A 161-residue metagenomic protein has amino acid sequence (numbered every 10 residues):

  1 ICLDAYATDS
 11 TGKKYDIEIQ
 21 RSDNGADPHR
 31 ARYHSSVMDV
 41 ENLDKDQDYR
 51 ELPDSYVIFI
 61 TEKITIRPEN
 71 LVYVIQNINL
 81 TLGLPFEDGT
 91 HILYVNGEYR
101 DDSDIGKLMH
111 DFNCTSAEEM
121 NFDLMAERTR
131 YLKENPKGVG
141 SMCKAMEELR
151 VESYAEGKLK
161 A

Functional and structural regions predicted by a protein language model:
I1-H91, E98-S103, E152, E156: Accessory alpha/beta interaction modules
Y15-Q20, R100, G106-A161: Short, charged alpha-helical interaction segments and adjacent helix-coil junctions
